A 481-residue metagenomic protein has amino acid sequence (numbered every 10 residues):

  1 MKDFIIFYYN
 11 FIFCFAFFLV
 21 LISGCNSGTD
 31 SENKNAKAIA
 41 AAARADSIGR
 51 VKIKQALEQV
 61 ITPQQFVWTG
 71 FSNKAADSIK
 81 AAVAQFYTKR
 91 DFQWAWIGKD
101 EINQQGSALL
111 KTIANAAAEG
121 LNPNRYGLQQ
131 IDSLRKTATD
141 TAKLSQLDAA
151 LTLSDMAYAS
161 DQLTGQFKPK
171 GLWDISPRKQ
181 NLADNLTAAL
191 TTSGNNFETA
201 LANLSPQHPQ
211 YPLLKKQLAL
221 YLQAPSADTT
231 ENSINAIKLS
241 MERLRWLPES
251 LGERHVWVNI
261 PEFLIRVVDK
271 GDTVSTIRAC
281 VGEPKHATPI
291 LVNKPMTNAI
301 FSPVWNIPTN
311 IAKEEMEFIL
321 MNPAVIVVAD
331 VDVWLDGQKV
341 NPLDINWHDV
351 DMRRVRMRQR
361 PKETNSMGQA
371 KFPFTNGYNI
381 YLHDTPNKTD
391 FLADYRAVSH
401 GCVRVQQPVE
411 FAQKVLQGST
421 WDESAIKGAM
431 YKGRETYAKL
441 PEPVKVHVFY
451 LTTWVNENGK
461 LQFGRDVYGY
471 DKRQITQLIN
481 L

Functional and structural regions predicted by a protein language model:
K2-F13: Bacterial N-terminal signal peptides that target proteins for export
D3, N26-D77, F86-T88, A149 (+3 more regions): Well-ordered beta-sheet/strand-loop patches within structured domains
F13-L19: Hydrophobic helical h-region of N-terminal Sec-dependent signal peptides in bacterial secretory/periplasmic proteins
L21-G24: C-terminal motif of bacterial Sec signal peptides marking the signal peptidase cleavage site
D46-T139: N-terminal maturation segment of proteins
E119-L153, A157-I175: Mature extracellular/secreted ectodomains of secretory-pathway proteins
